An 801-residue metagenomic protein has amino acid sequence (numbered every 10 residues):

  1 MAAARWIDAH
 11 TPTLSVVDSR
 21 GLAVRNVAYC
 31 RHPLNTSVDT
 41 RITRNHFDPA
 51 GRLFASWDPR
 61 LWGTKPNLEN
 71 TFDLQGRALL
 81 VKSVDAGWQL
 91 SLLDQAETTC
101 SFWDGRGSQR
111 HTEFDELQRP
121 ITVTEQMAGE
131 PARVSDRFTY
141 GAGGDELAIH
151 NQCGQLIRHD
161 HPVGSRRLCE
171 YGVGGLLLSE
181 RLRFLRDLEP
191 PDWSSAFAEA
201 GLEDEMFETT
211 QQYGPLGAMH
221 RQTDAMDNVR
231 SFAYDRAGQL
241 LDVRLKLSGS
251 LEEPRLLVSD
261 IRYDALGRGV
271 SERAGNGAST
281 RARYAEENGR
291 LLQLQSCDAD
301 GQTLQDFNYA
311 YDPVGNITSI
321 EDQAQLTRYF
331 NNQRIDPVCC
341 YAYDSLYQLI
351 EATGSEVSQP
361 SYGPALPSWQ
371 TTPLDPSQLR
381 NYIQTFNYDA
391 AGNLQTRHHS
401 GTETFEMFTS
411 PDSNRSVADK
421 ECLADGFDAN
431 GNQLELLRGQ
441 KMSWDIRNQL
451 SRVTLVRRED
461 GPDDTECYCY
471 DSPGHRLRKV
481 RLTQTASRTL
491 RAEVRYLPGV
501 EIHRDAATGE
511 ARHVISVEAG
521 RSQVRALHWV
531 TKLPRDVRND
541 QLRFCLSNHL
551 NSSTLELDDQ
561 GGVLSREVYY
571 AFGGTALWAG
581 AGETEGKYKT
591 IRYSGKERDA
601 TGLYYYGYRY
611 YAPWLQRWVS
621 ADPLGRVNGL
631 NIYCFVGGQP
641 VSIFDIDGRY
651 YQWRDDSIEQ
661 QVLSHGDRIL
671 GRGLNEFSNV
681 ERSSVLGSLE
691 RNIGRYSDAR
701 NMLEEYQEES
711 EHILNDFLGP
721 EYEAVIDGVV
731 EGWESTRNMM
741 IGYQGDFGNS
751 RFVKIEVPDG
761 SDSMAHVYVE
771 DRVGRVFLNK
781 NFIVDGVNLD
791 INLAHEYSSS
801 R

Functional and structural regions predicted by a protein language model:
M1-H10, S15, L22, Y29 (+1 more regions): Long, low-complexity, polar/charged, intrinsically disordered or flexibly structured peripheral segments
R25, N35-W57, L168-S179, R491-A519 (+1 more regions): Carboxylate/His-rich catalytic cores and anion/metal-binding grooves
P33, W62-L68, D85, T122-I157 (+4 more regions): Acidic/glycine-rich beta-solenoid
T99-Q126, E466-Y468, V494: Hydrophobic or amphipathic alpha-helical targeting/insertion segments
Y382, G561-A579, K587, G602-L603 (+2 more regions): Short turn/helix-capping motifs enriched in Asx and small/polar residues
P534-G607: A motif-centric feature for acidic-aromatic and gly/ser/thr-rich catalytic loops and repeats
F544, R566, C634, V787 (+1 more regions): Active-site alpha-helix of zinc metalloproteases
Y650-I791, S800-R801: Predominantly extracellular/secreted Zn2+-dependent metalloproteases
